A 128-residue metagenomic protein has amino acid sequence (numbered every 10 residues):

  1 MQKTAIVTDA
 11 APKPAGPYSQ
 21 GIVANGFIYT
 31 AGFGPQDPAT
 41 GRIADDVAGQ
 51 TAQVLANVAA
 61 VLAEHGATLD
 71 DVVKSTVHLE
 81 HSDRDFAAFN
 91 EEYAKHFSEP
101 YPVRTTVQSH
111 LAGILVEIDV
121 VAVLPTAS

Functional and structural regions predicted by a protein language model:
Q2-S128: Short, polar/acidic, helix-capping and beta-turn segments at strand->helix junctions that line the mouths
